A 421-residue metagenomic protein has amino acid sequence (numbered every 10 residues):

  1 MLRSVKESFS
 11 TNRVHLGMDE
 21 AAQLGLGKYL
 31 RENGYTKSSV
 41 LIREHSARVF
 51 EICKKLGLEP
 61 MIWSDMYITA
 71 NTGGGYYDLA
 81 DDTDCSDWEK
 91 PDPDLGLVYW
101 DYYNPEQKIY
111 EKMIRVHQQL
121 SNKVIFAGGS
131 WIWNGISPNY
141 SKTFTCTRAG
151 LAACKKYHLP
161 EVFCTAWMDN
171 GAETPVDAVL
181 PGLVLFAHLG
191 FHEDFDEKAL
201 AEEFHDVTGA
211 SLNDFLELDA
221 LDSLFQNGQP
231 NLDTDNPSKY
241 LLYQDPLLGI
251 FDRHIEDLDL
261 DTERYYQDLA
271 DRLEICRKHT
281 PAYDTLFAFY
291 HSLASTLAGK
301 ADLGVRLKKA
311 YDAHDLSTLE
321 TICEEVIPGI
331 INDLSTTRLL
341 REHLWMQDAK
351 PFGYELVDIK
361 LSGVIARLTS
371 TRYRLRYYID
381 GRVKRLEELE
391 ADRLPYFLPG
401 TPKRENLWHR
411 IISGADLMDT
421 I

Functional and structural regions predicted by a protein language model:
R3, E7, T11-V14, E20 (+1 more regions): Substrate-binding groove of N-acetylhexosamine-processing glycoside hydrolases
A22-K28: Short acidic/His/Gly/Ser-rich catalytic and metal-binding motifs that mark active-site loops of diverse hydrolases
